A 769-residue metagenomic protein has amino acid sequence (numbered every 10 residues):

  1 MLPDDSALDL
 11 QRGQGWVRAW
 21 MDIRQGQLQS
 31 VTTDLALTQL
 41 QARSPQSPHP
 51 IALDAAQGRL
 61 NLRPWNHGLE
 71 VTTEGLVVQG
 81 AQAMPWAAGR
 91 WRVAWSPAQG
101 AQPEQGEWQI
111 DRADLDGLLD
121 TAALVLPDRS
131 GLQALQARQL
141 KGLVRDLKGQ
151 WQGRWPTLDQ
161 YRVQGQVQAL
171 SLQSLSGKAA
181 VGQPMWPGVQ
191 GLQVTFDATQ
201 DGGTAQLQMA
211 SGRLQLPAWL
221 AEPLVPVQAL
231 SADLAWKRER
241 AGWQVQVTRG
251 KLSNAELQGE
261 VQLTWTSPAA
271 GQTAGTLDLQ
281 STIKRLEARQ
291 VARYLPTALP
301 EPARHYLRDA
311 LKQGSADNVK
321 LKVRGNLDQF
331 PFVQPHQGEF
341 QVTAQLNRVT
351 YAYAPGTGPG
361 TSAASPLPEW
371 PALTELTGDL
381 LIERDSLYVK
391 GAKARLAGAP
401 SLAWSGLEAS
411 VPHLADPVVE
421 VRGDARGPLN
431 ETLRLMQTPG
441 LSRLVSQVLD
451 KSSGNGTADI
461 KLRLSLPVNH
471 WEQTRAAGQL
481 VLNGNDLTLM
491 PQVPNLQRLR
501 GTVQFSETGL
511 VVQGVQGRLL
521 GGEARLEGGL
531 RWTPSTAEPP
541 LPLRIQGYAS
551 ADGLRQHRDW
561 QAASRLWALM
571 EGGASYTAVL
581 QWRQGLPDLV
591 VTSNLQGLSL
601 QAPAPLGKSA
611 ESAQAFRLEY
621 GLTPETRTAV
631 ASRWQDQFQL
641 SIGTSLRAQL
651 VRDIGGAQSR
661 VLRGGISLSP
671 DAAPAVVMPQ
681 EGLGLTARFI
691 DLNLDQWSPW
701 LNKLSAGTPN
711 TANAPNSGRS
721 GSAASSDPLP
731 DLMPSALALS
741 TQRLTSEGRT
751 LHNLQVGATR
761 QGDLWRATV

Functional and structural regions predicted by a protein language model:
M1-A56, R63-L69, G89-P226, L230-Q246 (+4 more regions): Membrane-proximal interfacial segments on either side of biological membranes
G250: Conserved catalytic-core segments centered on acid/base and nucleophilic motifs
T644-A648: Mature, soluble, non-transmembrane domains
